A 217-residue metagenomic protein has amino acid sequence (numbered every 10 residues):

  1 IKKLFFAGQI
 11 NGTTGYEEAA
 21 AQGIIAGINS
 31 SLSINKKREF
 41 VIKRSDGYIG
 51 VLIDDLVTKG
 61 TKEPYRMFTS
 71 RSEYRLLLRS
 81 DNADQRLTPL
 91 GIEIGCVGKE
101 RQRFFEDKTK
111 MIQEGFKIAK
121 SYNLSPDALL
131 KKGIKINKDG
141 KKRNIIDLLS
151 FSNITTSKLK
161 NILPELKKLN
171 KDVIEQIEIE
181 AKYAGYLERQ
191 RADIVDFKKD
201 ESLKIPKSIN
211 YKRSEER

Functional and structural regions predicted by a protein language model:
I1-G15: Short FAD-binding loop at a beta-strand-to-alpha-helix junction that anchors the flavin cofactor in diverse
Q9, K36-N123, D127-A128: Acidic/histidine-rich catalytic neighborhood
Y16-A19, I53-D55: Short acidic, glycine/serine/threonine-rich loops at helix termini
A19-I42: Internal hydrophobic alpha-helix adjacent to the cofactor/substrate pocket in enzyme cavities
G23, M67, Y183: Hydrophobic, well-ordered secondary-structure elements that form the walls of internal hydrophobic environments
A26-N29, L52, L87, K182: Generic recognition of well-ordered alpha-helical segments
R71, T88-E215: Extended, charge-enriched "interface" segments that sit outside catalytic cores
